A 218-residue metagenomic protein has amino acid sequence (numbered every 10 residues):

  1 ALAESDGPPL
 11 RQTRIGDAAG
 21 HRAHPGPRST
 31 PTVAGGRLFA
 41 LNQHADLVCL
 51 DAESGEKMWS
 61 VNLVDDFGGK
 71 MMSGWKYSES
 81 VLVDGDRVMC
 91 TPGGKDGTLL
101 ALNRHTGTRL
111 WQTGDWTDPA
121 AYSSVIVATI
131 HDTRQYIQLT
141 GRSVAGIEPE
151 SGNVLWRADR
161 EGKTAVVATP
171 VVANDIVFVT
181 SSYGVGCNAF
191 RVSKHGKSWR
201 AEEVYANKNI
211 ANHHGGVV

Functional and structural regions predicted by a protein language model:
A1-V218: Noncatalytic, solvent-exposed loop/strand surfaces of beta-propeller-type extracellular/periplasmic domains
